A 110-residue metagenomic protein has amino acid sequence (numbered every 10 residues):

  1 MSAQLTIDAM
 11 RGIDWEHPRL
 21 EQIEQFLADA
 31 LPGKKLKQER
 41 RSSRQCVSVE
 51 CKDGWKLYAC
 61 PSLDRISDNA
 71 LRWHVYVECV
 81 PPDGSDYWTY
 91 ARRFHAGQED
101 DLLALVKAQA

Functional and structural regions predicted by a protein language model:
M1, R41-S42, V47, P61 (+2 more regions): Intrinsically disordered, low-complexity segments enriched in Ser/Pro/Gly/Ala and basic residues
S2-G54: Negatively charged, low-complexity tracts enriched in Asp/Glu with abundant Ser/Thr
E24, A28-L31, E99, L103 (+1 more regions): Residue-level detector of alpha-helical secondary structure
G54-A104: Intrinsically disordered, low-complexity regulatory segments enriched in Ser/Thr/Pro and charged residues
